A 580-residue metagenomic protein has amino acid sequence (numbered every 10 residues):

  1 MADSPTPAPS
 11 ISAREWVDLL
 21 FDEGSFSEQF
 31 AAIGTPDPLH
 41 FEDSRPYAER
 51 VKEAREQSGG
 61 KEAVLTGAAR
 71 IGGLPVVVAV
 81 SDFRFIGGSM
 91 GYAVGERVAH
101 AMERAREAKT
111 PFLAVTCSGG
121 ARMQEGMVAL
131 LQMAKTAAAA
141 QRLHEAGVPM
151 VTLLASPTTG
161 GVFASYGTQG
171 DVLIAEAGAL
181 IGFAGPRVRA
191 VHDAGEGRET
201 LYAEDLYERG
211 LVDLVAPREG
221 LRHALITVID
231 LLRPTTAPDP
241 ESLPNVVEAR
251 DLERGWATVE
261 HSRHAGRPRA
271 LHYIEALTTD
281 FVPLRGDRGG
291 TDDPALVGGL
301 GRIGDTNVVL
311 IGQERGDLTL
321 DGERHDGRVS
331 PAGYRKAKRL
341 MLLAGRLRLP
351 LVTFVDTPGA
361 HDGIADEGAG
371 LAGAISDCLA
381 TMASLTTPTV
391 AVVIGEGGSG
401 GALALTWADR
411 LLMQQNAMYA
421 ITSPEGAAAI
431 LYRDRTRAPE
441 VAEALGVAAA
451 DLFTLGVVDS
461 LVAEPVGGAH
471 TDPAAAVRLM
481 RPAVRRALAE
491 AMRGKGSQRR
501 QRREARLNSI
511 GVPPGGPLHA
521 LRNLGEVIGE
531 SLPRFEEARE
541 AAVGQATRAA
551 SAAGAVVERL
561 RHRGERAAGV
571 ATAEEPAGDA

Functional and structural regions predicted by a protein language model:
M1-I71, P75, R222-D317, H325-D326 (+2 more regions): Intrinsically disordered, low-complexity segments enriched in small/flexible residues
L65, F83, G88, G119-Q124: Hydrophobic, helix-prone linear segments
T66-A68, V77-A79, L113-A114, T152 (+9 more regions): Structured core elements
A69-D82, R97-A121, G301-D321, G333-H361: A structural preference for short, pocket-lining loop segments at secondary-structure junctions
F83, G91-V94, V98, Q132: Conserved mixed alpha/beta catalytic, RNA-binding, or beta-rich assembly cores of soluble enzyme, regulatory
I86-A93, E125-V128, H325-A332, I364-A372: Flexible beta-alpha connector loops of hexameric P-loop NTPases
S118-A237, V355, G359-R485, A489-R493: Conserved catalytic cores of soluble enzyme domains, especially glycine-rich substrate-binding beta-alpha loops
